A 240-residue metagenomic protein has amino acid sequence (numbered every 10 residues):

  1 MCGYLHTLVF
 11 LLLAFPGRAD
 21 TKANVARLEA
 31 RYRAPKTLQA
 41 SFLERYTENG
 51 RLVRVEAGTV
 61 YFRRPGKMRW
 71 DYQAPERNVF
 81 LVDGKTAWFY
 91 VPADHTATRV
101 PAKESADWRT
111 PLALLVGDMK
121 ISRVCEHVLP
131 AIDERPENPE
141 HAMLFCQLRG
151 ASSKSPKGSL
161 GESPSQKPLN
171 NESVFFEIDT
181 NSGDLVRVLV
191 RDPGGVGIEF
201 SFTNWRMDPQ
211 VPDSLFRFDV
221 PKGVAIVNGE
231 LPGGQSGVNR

Functional and structural regions predicted by a protein language model:
C2-F10: Sec-dependent signal peptide recognition, specifically the positively charged N-region followed immediately by
L11-R54, K67, E162, V220-R240: N-terminal leader/targeting segments and the immediate start of mature chains
Y32, D107-R123: Short, solvent-exposed helix-to-loop capping segments enriched in aromatics
L43-T47, D71-Q73, Y90-P92, Q147-R149 (+1 more regions): A generic structural motif
V55-A57, P75-E76, D83-G84, L169-V174 (+1 more regions): Short, surface-exposed coil-to-beta transition loops
T59-P111, I198-S201: An acidic-aromatic
I121-G223, N228: Gly/Pro-enriched, hydrophobic low-complexity segments that function as extracytoplasmic propeptides/linkers
